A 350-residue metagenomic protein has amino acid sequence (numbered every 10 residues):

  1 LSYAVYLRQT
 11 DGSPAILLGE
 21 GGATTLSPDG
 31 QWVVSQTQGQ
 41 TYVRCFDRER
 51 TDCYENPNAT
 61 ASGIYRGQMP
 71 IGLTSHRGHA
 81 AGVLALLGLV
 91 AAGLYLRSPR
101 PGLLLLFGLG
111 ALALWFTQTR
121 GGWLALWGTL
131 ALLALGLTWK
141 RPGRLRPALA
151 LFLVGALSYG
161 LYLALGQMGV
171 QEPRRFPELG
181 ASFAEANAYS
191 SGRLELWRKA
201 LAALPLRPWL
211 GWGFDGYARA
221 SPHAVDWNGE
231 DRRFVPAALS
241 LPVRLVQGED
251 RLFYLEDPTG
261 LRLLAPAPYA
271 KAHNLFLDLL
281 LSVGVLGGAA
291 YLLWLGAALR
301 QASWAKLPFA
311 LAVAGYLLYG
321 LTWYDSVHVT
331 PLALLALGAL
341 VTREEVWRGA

Functional and structural regions predicted by a protein language model:
L1-A59: Sequence signature of WD/YWTD-type beta-propeller architectures
G19-G21, G78, N274: Loop/turn position at the start of each blade in beta-propeller repeats
Q38, N58-V170, D226, K271 (+2 more regions): Alpha-helical transmembrane segments of multi-pass inner-membrane proteins
N58-I71, P173-L194, R198, A203 (+1 more regions): Interfacial juxtamembrane loops and adjacent helix segments that form the catalytic/substrate-binding surfaces
